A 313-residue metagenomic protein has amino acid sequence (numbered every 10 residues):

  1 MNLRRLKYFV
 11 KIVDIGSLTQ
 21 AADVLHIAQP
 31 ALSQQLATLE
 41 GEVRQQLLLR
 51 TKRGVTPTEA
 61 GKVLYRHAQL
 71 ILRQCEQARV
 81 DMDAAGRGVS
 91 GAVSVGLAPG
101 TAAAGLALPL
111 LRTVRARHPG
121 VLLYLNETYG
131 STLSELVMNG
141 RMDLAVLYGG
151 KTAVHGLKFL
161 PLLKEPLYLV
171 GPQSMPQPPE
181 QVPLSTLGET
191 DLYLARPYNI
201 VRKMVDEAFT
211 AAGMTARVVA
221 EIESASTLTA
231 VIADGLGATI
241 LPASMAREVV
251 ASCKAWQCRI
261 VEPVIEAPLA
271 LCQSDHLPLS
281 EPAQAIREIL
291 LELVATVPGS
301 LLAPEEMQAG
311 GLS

Functional and structural regions predicted by a protein language model:
V10-A28, K52: Short helix-boundary/capping micro-motifs
E40-E59: A short LG(V/I)-centered, amphipathic sequence patch enriched for acidic residue(s) preceding the LG motif
A92-A153: Central regulatory/effector-binding core of bacterial HTH transcription factors
S94-L97, L167, V182-V201, L291-A295: Short loop->beta-strand "edge-of-pocket" segments that line small-molecule binding or catalytic clefts across diverse
G105, Q177-P178, D191-A212, L279-A283 (+2 more regions): Secondary-structure junction motif
Y129, L133-M142, Y148, Y198-C258: Hydrophobic hinge/microswitch elements
G156-L192: Flexible hinge/capping segments at coil-to-helix
W256-S300, E305-E306: A late-sequence structural motif
